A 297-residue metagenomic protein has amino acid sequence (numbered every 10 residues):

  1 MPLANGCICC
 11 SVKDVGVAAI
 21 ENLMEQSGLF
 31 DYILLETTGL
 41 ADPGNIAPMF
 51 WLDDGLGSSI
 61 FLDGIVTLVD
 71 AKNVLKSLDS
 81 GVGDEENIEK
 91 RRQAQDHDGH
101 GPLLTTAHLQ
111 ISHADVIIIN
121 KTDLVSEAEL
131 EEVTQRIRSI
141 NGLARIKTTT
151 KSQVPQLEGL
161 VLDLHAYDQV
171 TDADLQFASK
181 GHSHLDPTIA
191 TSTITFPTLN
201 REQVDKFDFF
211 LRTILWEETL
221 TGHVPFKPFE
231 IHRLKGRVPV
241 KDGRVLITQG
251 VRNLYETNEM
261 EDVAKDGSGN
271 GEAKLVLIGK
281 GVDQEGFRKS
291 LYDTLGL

Functional and structural regions predicted by a protein language model:
M1-T105: Nucleotide-state-sensitive switch-loop elements of NTP-binding domains
K13, G44-A47, E127-E131, R288: Conserved strand-to-helix beginnings and helix N-cap segments that scaffold or border functional pockets
G16, E36, I65, A114 (+3 more regions): Residue-level signature of catalytic and energy-coupling elements of molecular machines, predominantly ATP/GTP-dependent
D31-L34, V116, K274: Residue-level preference for the first positions of well-ordered beta-strands
D70, K151, K280: Cofactor-binding loop segments of dinucleotide-utilizing enzymes, especially the Rossmann-like FAD- and NAD(P)+-binding
E86-V263, Q284, D293-T294: C-terminal accessory "lid"/substrate-recognition subdomains
D266-N270: C-terminal accessory extensions appended to soluble enzyme cores
A273, L277, G281-L297: Long protein-protein interaction modules used by eukaryotic assembly/scaffold proteins
